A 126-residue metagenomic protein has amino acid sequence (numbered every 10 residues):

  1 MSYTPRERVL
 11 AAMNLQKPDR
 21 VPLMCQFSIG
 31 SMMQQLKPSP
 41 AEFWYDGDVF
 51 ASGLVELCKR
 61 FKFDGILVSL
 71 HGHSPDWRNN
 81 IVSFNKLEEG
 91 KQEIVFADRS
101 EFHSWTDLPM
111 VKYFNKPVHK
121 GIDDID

Functional and structural regions predicted by a protein language model:
M1-D126: Catalytic cores of TIM-barrel enzymes
